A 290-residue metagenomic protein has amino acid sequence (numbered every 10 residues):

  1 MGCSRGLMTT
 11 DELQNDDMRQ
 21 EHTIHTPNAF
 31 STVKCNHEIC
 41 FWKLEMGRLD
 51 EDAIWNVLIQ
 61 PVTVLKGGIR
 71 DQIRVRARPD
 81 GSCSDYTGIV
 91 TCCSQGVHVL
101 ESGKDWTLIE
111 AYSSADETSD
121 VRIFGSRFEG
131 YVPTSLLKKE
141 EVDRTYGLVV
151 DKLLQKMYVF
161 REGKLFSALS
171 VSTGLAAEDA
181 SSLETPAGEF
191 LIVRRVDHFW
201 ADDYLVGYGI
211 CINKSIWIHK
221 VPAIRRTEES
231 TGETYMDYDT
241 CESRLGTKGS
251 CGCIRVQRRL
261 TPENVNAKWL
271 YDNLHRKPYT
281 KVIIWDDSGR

Functional and structural regions predicted by a protein language model:
T9-Q60, A111-G147: Boundary regions of SH3-family modules and the immediately adjacent low-complexity/disordered segments in eukaryotic
D11-C35, D143, L183-A187, H198-R290: Exported/periplasmic cell-wall-interacting domains
R78-C92: SH3/SH3-like (including bacterial SH3b) beta-barrel domains that bind proline-rich motifs or cell-wall ligands
C93-E101, G188-I192: A structural signal for short, hydrophobic beta-strand segments that form beta-sheets in beta-rich/all-beta domains
D105-L108, L205-G207: Short aromatic-glycine-enriched beta-strand elements
T107-Y112, M157: SH3/SH3-like beta-barrel fold
R122, R127-M236: Gly/Pro-biased beta-strand-loop elements
